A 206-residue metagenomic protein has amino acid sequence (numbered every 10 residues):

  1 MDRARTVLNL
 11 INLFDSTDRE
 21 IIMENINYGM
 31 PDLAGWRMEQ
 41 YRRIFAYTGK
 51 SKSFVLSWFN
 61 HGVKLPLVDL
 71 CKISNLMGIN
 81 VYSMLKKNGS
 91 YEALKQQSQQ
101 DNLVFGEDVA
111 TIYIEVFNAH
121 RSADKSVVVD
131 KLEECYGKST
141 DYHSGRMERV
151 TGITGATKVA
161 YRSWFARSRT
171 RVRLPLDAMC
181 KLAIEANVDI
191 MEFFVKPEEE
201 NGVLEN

Functional and structural regions predicted by a protein language model:
M1-I44, Q97-R149: A short, Lys/Arg-rich alpha-helix, primarily the initiator
M38, G49, N60, G78 (+2 more regions): Central "turn" residue of the DNA-binding helix-turn-helix
Y41-I44, V55-W58, M84, M147-V150 (+2 more regions): Conserved hydrophobic/aromatic packing and binding residues within compact polymer-binding modules
F45, S74, E148-T151, A183: The alpha-helix within a helix-turn-helix
G49-L65, G155-R173: Recognition helix of helix-turn-helix/homeodomain-like DNA-binding domains that insert into the DNA major groove
F59, D69, M77, L85-N88 (+1 more regions): DNA major-groove recognition helix of helix-turn-helix
G62-N75, S168-I184: Short, basic-rich loop-to-helix N-cap that marks the start of a DNA-contacting helix
G78-Q97, N187-L204: Short C-terminal boundary/hinge segments that cap the last helix of small helical domains
